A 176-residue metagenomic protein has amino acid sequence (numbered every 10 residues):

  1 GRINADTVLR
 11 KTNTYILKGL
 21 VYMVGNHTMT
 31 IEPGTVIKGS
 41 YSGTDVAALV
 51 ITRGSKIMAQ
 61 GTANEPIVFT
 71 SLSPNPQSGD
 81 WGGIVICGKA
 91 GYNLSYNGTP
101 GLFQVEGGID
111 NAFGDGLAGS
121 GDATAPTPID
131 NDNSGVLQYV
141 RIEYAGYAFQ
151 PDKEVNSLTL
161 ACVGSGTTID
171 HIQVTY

Functional and structural regions predicted by a protein language model:
G1-Y176: Beta-strand/loop edge motif enriched in small/polar residues
